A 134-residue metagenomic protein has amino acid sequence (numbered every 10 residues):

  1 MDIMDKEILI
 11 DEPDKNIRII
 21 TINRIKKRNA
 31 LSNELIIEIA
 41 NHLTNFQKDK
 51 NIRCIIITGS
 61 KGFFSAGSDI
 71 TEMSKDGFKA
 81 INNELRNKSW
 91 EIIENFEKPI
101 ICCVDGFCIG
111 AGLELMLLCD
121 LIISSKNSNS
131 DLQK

Functional and structural regions predicted by a protein language model:
M1-S60: Conserved CoA-thioester-binding segment of acyl-CoA-metabolizing enzymes
I20, I57, D69, L115-L117: Hydrophobic/aromatic residues within transmembrane alpha-helices of multi-pass small-molecule transporters
N23, N29, G67, G106 (+1 more regions): Conserved phosphate-binding and hydrolysis motifs of nucleotide-dependent enzymes
I37, G59-I92, C108: Glycine- (often His-adjacent) and acidic-residue-rich active-site loop that binds/positions the CoA thioester
S89-N95, C103, I109-K134: CoA-thioester-processing core
